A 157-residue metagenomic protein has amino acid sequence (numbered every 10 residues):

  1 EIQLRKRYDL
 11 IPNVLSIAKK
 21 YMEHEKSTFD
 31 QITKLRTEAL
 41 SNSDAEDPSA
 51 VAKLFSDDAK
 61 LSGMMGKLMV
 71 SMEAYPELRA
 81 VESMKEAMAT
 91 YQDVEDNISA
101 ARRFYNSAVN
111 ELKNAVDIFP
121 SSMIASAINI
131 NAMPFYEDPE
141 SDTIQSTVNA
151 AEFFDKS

Functional and structural regions predicted by a protein language model:
E1-S157: A helix-centric hydrophobic-segment signal that preferentially recognizes long, alpha-helical stretches used
